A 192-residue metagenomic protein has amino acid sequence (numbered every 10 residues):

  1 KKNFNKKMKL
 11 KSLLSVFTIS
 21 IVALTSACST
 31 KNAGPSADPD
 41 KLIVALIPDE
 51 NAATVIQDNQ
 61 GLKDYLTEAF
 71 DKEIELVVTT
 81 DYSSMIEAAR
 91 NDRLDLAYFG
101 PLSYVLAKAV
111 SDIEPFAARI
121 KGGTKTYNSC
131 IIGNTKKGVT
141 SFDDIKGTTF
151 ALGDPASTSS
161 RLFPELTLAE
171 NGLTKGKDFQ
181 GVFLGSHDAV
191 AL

Functional and structural regions predicted by a protein language model:
N3-F17: Bacterial N-terminal signal peptides that target proteins for export
L24-A27: C-terminal motif of bacterial Sec signal peptides marking the signal peptidase cleavage site
S29-K31: Bacterial signal peptide processing site
G34-L102: Extracytoplasmic small-molecule ligand-binding "clamshell" domains of the periplasmic binding protein/Venus flytrap
I47-E68, T79, L102, T126-A191: Bilobed "Venus flytrap"/periplasmic-binding protein-like clamshell domains and structurally analogous long
S83-A97, V110-S111, D143-D144, S186-L192: Short helices/loops that flank or line small-molecule/ion binding pockets
Y98-V110, A169-E170: A ligand-binding cleft/hinge motif common to bilobed small-molecule-binding domains
A107-R119: Ligand-binding "clamshell"
